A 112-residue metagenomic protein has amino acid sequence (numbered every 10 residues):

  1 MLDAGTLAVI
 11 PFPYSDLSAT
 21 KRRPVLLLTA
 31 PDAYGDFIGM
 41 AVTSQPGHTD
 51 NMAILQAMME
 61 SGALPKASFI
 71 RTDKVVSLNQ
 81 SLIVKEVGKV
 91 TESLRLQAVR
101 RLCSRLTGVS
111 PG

Functional and structural regions predicted by a protein language model:
D16-K21, L27-E60: Compact nucleic-acid interaction/catalytic patches
E60-G112: C-terminal terminal-subdomain/extension
